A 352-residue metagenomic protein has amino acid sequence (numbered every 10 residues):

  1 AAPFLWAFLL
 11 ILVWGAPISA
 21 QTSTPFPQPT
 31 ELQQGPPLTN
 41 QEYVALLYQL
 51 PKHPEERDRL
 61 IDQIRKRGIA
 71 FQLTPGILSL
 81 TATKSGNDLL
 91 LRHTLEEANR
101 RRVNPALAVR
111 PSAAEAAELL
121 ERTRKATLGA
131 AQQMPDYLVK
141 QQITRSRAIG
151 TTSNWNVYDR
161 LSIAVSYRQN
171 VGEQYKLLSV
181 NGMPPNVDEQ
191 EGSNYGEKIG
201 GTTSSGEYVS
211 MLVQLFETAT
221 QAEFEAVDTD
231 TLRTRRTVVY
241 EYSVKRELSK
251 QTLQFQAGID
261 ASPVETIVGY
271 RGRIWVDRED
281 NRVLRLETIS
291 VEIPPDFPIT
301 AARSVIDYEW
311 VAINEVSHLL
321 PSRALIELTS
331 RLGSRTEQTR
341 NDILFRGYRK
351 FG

Functional and structural regions predicted by a protein language model:
A2, I61, L73, E265-T266: Short hydrophobic/aromatic segments of transmembrane alpha-helices and their interfaces
P3-S19: Bacterial N-terminal signal peptides
L5, S19, P27, N186-V187 (+1 more regions): Intrinsically disordered, low-complexity segments enriched in proline/serine/threonine
L9-I11, P36-E42, L46-H53, I61 (+3 more regions): Extended interaction regions within the primary functional domain
G15, T22, P29, Q190-E191: Intrinsic disorder/low-complexity segments enriched in polar/small residues
Q21-R110: General marker for long, soluble alpha-helical cores
T39, W275-D277: Helix N-cap / beta->alpha transition motif
V103-R271, R278-L284, I289-S304, E309-S322 (+1 more regions): Structured extracytoplasmic
